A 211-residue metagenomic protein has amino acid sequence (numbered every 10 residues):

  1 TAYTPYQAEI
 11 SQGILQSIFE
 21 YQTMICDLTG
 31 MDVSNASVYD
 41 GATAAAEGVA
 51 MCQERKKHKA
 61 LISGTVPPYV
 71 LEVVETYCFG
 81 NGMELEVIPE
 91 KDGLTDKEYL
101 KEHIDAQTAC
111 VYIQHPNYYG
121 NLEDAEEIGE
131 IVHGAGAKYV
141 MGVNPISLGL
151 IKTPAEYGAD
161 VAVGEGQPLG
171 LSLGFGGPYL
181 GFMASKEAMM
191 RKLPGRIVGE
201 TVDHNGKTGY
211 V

Functional and structural regions predicted by a protein language model:
Y3-A106: PLP-dependent aspartate aminotransferase-fold enzymes
P67-Y69, I146-G149, P168-L173, M190-R191: Short gly/pro/ser/thr-enriched loop/turn and capping motifs at secondary-structure boundaries
F79, H133, A155: Anion (oxyanion) recognition and catalysis
D92-S147, P168: Active-site phosphate-binding strand-loop segment of PLP-dependent enzymes
A155-S172: Conserved active-site segment immediately N-terminal to the catalytic lysine that forms the internal aldimine
L169-V211: Active-site C-terminal subdomain of aminotransferase-like
